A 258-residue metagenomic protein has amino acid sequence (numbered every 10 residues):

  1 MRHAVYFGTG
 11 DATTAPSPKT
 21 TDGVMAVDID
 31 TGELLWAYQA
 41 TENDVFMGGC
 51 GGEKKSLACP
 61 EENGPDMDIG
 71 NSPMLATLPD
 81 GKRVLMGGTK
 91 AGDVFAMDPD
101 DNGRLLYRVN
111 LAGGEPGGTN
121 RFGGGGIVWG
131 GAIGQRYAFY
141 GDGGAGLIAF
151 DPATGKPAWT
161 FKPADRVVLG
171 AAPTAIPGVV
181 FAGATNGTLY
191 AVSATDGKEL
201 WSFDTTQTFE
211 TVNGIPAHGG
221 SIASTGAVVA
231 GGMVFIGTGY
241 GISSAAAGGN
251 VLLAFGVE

Functional and structural regions predicted by a protein language model:
M1-H3, T14-I69, M74-G170, T174-E258: Extracytoplasmic/lumenal domain signature
G8-D11: Generic short beta-strand segments
